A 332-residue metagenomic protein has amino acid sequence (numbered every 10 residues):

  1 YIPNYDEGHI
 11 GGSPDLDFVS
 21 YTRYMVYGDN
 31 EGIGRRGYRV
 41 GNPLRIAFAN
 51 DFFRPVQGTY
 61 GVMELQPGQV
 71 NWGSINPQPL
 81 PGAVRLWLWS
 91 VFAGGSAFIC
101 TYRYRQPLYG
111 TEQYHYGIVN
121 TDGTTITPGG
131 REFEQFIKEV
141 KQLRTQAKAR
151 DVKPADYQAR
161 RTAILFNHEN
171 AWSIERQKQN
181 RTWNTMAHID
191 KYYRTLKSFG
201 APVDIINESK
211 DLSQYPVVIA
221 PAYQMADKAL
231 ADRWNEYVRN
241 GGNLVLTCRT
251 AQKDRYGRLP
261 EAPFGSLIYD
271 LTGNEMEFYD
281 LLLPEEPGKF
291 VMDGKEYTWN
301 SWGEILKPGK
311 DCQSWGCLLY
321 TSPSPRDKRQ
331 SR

Functional and structural regions predicted by a protein language model:
Y1-D6, V62: Aromatic-lined carbohydrate-recognition surfaces of secreted/lumenal glycan-active proteins
S13, Y24-S322, R326, R332: Carbohydrate-binding surfaces of carbohydrate-active enzymes
V19-T22: Non-cysteine beta-strand/loop elements that form the S-adenosyl-L-methionine
